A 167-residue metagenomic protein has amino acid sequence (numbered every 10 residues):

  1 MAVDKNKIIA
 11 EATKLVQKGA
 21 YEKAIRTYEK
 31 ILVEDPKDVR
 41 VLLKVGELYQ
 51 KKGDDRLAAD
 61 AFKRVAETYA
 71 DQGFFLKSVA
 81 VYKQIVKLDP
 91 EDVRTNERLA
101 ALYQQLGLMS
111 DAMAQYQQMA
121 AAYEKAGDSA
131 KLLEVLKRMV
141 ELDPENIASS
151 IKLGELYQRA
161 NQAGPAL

Functional and structural regions predicted by a protein language model:
M1-L167: Repeat-based scaffolding regions
